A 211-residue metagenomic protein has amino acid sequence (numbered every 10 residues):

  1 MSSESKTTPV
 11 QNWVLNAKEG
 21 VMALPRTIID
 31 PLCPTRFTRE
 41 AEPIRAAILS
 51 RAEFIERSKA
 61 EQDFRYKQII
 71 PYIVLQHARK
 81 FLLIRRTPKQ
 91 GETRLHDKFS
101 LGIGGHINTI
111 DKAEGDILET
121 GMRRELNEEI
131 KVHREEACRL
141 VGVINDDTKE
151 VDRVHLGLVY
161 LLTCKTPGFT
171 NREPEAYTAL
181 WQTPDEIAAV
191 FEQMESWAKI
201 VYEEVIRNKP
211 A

Functional and structural regions predicted by a protein language model:
S2-I28, D97-I110, G142-A211: Nudix hydrolase/Nudix homology domain
I29-P34: Short N-terminal binding/cap micro-motifs at the start of the first secondary-structure element
T35-K80, R86-Q90: Acidic, metal-coordinating catalytic segment for phosphate/diphosphate chemistry, firing primarily on the Nudix
E61-R65, I110-E114, L118, T148 (+1 more regions): Conserved aromatic-histidine-acidic binding/catalytic patches
I69-P71, L118, L158: Residue-level detector of short, conserved catalytic/binding motifs and their immediate flanks
K80-R124, E128: Conserved Nudix-box catalytic region and its N-terminal flanking loop in Nudix hydrolases and closely related
H133-G142: A short coil-to-beta-strand element that immediately follows conserved catalytic motifs
